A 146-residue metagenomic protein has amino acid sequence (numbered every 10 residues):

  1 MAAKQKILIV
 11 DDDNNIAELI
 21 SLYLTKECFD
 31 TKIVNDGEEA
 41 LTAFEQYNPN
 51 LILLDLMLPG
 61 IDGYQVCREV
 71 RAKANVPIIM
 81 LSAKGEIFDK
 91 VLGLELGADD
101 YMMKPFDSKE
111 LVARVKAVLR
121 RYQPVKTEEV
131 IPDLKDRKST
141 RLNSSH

Functional and structural regions predicted by a protein language model:
Q5-K6, A117-R141: Short, Lys/Arg-enriched segments at the junction into DNA-binding effector domains of transcriptional regulators
A17, P59, E86, K104: The feature encodes the CheY-like receiver
E18-K26: Charged docking surfaces used in two-component/phosphorelay signaling
C28-D36, A43: Short hydrophobic/Thr-rich beta-strand motif most characteristic of the beta2 strand and flanking loop of CheY-like
D36-E39, D62-Q65, V70, D89: Acidic catalytic/metal-coordinating carboxylates
E45-Y47, E69-V76, L96: Conserved phosphotransfer cores of two-component systems
Y47-L53, L58: Active-site beta3 strand of CheY-like receiver
